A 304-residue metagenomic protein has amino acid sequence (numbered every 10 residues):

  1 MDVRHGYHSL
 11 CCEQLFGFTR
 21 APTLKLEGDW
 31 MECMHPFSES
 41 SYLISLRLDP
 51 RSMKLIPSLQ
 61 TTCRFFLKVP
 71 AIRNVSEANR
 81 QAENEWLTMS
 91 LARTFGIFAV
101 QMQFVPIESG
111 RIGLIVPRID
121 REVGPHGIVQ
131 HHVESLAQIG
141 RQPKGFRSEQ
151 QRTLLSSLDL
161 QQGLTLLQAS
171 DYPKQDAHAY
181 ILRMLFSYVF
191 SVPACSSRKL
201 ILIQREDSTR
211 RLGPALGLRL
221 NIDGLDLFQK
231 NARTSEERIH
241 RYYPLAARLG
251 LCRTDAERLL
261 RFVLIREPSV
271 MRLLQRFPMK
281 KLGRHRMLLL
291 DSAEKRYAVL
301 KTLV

Functional and structural regions predicted by a protein language model:
M1-V304: Phosphate/dinucleotide-binding and metal-coordinating scaffold of catalytic cores in nucleotide-dependent enzymes
